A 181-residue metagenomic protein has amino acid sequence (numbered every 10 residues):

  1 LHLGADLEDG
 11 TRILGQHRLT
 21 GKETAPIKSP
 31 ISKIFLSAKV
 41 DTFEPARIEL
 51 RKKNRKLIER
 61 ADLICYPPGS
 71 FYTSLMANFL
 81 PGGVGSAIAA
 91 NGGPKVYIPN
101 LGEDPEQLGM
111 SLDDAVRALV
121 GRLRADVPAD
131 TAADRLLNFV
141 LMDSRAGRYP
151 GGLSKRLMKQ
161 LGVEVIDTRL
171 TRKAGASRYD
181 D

Functional and structural regions predicted by a protein language model:
L1-S32: Electropositive, gly/pro-rich neighborhoods at or near active sites that engage anionic ligands
S37-K53: Active-site glycine-rich loop that binds ribose-phosphate moieties when present
A61: An anion/phosphate-binding loop that grips the pyrophosphate of nucleotide cofactors and donors
C65-P67, V96-I98, L141: Structural motif
F71-L80, G151: Glycine/threonine-rich flexible loop motifs
N78-G85, L112-A115: Charged helix-capping and loop-helix junction motifs
G92-E106: Short, flexible loop segments at boundaries between secondary-structure elements
G109-D181: C-terminal functional extensions of proteins
